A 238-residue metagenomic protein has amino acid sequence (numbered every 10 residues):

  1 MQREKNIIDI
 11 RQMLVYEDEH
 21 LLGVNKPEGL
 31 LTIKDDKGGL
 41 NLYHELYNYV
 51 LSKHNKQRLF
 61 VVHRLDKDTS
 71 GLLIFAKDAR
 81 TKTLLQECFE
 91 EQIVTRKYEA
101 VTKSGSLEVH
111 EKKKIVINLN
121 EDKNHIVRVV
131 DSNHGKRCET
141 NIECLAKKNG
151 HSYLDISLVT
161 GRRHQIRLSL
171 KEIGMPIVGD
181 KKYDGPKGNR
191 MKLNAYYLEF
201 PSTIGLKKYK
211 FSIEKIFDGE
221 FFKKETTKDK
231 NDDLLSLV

Functional and structural regions predicted by a protein language model:
M1-V238: RNA pseudouridine synthases
